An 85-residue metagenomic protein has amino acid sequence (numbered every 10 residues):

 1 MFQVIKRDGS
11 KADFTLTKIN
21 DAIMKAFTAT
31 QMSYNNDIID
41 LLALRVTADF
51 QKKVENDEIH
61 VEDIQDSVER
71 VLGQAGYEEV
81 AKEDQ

Functional and structural regions predicted by a protein language model:
M1-Q85: Long, C-terminal-biased catalytic regions of enzyme "large/alpha" subunits
